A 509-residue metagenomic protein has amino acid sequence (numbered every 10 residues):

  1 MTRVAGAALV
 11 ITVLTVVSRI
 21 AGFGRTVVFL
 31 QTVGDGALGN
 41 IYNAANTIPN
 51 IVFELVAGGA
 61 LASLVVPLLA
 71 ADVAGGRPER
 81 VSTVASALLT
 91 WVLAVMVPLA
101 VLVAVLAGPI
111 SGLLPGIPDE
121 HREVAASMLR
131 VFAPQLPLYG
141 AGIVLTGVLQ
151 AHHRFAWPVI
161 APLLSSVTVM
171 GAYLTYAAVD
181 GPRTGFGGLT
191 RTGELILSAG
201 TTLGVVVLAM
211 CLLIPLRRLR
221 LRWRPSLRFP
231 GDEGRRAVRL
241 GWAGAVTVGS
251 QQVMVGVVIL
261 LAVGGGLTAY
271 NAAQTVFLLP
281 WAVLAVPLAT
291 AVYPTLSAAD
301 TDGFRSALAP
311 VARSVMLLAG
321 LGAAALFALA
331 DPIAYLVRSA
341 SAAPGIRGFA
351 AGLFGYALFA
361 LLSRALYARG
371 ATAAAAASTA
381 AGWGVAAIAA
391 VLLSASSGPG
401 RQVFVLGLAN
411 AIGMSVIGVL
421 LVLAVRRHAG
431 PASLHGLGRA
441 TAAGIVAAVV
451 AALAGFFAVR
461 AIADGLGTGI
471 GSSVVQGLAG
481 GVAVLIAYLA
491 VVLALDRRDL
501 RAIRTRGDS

Functional and structural regions predicted by a protein language model:
M1-S509: Membrane-embedded alpha-helical bundles of multi-pass transporters/translocases, especially carrier/permease families
